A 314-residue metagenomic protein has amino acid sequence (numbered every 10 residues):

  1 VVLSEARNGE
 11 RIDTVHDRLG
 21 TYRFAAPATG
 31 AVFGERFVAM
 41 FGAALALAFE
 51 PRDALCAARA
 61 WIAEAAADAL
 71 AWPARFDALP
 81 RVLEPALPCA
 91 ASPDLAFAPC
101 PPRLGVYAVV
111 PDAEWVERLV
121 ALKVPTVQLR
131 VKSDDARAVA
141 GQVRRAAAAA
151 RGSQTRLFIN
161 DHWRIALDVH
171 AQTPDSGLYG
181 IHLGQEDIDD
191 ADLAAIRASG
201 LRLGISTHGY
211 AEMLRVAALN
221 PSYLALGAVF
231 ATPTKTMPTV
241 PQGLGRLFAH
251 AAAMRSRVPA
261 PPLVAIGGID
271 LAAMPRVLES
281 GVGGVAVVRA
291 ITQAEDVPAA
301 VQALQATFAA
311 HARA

Functional and structural regions predicted by a protein language model:
V1-A26: Conserved phosphate-donor
L3-S4, N160, G184, S206 (+3 more regions): Generic beta-sheet signal
P27-G30, K132-D134, Q185-D189, H208-G209 (+2 more regions): Short, acidic/turn-prone active-site loops that include or flank metal/cofactor- and phosphate-binding residues
T29-P51, L55: Short, small-residue alpha-helix embedded
A31-E35, R137-V139, D189-R197, R215-V216 (+2 more regions): Short, charged, surface-exposed secondary-structure boundary motifs
E50-A66, Q302-L304: Short, well-structured alpha-helical segments that form the helix of a local strand-helix-strand
W72, F76-H182, S199-S222, P259-L263 (+3 more regions): Conserved N-terminal beta1-alpha1 strand-loop-helix module at the mouth
S222-A300: Active-site/ligand-binding-proximal alpha/beta "capping" segment
